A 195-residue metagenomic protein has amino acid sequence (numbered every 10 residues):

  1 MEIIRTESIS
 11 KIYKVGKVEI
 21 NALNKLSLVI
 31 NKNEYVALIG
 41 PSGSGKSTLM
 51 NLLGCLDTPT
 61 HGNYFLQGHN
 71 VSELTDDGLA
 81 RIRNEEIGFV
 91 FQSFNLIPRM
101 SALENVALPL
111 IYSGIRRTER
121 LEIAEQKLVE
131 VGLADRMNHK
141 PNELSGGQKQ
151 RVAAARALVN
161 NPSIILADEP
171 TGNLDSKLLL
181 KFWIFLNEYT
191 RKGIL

Functional and structural regions predicted by a protein language model:
E2-L195: ABC family nucleotide-binding domain
